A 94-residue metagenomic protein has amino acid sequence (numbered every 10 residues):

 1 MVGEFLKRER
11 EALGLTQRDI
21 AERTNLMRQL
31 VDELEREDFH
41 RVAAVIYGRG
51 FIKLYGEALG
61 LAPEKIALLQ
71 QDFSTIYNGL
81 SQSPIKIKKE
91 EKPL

Functional and structural regions predicted by a protein language model:
M1-R8, A12, T16-D19, Q29 (+1 more regions): Low-complexity alpha-helical segments at protein termini and membrane interfaces
R10-E11, A44-G48: Short acidic alpha-helix initiation/capping motifs at coil-to-helix transition points, especially at protein N-termini
R28-V45: Recognition helix of helix-turn-helix/homeodomain-like DNA-binding domains that insert into the DNA major groove
F39, Y47, G60-E64: Residues in soluble alpha-helical coiled-coils and helical-bundle/repeat scaffolds
F51, Y55-G56: Hydrophobic micro-packing sites on short alpha-helices
